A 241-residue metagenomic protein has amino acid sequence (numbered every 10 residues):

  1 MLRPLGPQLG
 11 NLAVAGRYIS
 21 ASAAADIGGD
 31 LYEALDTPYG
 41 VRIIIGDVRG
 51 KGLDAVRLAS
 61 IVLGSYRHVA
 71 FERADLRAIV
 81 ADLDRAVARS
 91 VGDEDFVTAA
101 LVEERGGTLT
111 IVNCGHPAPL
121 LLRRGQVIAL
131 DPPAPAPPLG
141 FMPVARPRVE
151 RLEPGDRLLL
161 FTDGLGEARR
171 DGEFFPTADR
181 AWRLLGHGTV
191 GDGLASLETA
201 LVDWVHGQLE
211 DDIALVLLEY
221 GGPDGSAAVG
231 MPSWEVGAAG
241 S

Functional and structural regions predicted by a protein language model:
L2-G92: Membrane-proximal soluble helical/coiled-coil segments that couple transmembrane anchors to catalytic or regulatory
N11-A25, R85, P117-V149, F174-F175 (+1 more regions): PP2C/PPM family metal-dependent serine/threonine protein phosphatase catalytic domain, recognizing the conserved
A23-D26, E33, T110-V112, E150 (+1 more regions): Replace "in large, NTP-powered and nucleic-acid-processing enzymes" with "in large, NTP-powered factors and other
Y39-K51, I111-N113, R151-G172, L217: Conserved beta-strand-loop-short alpha-helix elements that form and flank the Mn2+/Mg2+-coordinating active site
L53-V127, D131-A134, A145, T199 (+2 more regions): Catalytic core of PPM/PP2C metal-dependent serine/threonine phosphatase domains
D54-V69, P135, D156-Q208, V229-G240: Active-site-proximal, acidic helix/loop segment immediately C-terminal to a metal-coordinating Asp/Glu
P223-A227: Short, charged/polar, Gly/Pro-enriched secondary-structure boundary elements
